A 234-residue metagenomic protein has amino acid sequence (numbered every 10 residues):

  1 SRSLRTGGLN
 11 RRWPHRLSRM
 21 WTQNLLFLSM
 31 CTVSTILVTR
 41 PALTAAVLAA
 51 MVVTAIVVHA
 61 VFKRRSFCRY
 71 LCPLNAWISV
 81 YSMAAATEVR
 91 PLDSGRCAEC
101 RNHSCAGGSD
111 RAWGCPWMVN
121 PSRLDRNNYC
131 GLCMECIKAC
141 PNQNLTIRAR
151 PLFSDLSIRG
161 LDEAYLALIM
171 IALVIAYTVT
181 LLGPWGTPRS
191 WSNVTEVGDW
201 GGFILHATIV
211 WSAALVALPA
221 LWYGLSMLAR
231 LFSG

Functional and structural regions predicted by a protein language model:
S1-A98, V119, I137, Q143-N144 (+1 more regions): Membrane-embedded alpha-helical bundles of multi-pass integral membrane proteins
P91-C140, N144: Cysteine-cluster motifs in flexible loop/terminal segments that predominantly coordinate metals
